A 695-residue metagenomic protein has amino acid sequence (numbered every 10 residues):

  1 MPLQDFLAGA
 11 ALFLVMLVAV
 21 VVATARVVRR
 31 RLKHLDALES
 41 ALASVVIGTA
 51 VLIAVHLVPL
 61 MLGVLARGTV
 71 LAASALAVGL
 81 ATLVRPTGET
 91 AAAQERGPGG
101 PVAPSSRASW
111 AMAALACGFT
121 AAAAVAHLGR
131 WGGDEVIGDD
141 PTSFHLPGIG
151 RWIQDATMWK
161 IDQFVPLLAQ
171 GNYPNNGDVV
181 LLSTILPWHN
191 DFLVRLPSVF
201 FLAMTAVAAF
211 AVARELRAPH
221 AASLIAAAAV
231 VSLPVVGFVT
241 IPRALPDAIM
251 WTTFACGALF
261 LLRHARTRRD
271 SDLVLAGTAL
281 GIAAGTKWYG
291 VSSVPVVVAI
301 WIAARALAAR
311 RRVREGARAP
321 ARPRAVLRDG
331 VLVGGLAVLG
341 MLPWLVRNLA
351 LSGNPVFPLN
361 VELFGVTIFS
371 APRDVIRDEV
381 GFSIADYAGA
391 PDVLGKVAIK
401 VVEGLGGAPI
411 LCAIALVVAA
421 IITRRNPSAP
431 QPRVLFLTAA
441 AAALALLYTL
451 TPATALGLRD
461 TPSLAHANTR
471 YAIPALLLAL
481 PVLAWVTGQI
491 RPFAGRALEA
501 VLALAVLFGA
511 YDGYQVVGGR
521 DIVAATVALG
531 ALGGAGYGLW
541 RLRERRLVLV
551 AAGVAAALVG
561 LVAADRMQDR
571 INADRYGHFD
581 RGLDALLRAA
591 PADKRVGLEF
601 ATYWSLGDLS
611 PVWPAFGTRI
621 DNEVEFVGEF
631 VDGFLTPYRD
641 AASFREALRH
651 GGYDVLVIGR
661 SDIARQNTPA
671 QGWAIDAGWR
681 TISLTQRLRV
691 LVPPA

Functional and structural regions predicted by a protein language model:
M1-E95, L483-G488, G495-G530, L648: Membrane-embedded, hydrophobic transmembrane alpha-helices
V20-V22, T205-A213, I302, A308 (+5 more regions): Hydrophobic, aromatic-rich transmembrane alpha-helices and their immediate juxtamembrane boundary segments
A25, V78-P86, L196-L216, C256: Transmembrane-helix motifs of polytopic, lipid-linked glycan transferases
H34-S44, F192, A209-L233, T252 (+2 more regions): Transmembrane-helix signature of polytopic, membrane-embedded enzymes that assemble or transfer cell-envelope glycans
E95-A108, R214-A222, T267-D270, A308-L332 (+2 more regions): Membrane-interface helix-loop-helix junctions at transmembrane boundaries of multi-pass membrane enzymes, predominantly
F119-H127, G290, L502-R543, L547-R575: Transmembrane alpha-helical segments
G257-L273: Membrane-interface transmembrane helices that cradle and orient dolichyl/undecaprenyl
D569, Y576-G577, A585-G628, D654-I663 (+1 more regions): Short periplasmic/luminal acceptor-recognition loop of GT-C membrane glycosyltransferases, typified by
